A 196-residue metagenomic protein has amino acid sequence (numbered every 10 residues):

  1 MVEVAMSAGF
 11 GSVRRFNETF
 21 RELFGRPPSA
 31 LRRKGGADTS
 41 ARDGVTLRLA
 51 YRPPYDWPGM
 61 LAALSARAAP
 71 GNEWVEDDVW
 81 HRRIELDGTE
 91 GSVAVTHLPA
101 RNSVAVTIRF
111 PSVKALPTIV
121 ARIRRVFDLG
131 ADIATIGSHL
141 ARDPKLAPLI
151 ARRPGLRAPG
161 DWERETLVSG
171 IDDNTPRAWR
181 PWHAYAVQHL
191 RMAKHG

Functional and structural regions predicted by a protein language model:
M1-G196: HhH-family (HhH-GPD) DNA N-glycosylase catalytic core used in base-excision repair
